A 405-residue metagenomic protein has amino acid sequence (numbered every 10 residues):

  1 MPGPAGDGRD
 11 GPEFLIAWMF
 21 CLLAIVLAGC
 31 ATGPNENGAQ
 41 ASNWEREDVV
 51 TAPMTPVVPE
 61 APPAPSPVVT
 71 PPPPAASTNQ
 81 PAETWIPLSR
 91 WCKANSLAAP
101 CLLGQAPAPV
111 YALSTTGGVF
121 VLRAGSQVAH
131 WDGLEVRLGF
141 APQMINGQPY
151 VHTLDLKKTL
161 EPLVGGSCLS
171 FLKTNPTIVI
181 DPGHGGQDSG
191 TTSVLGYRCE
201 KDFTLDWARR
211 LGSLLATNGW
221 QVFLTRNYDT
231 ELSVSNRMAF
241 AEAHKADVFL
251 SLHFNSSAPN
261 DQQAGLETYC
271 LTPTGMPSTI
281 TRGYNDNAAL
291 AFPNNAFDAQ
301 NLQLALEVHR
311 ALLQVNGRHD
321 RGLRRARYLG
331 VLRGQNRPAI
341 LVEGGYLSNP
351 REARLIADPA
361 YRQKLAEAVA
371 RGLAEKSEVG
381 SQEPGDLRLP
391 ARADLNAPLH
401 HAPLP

Functional and structural regions predicted by a protein language model:
M1-L15: N-terminal secretory signal peptides that target proteins for export/translocation
G3, C21, G125, N175-I178 (+3 more regions): A residue-level detector for conformationally permissive "hinge/kink" positions
F14-I25, A39-N43, T55, A61-V68 (+1 more regions): Short, basic, low-complexity termini and linkers enriched in Ser/Thr/Gly/Pro that act as targeting/leader peptides
L27-G29: C-terminal motif of bacterial Sec signal peptides marking the signal peptidase cleavage site
G33-C199, F203-D206, L214, N218: Primary recognition of N-terminal secretory signal peptides and signal-anchoring hydrophobic helices
R198-P405: Active-site-proximal helix/loop segments of hydrolytic enzymes
